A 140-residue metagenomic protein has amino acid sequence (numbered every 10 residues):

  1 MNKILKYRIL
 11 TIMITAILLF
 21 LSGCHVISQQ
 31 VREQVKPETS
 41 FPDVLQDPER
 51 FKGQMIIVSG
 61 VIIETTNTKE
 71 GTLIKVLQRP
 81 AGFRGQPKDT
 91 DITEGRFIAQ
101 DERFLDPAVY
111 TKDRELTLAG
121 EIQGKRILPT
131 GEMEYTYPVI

Functional and structural regions predicted by a protein language model:
M1-C24: Sec-dependent bacterial lipoprotein signal peptides
C24-I140: OB-fold and OB-like single-stranded nucleic-acid-recognition modules and their adjacent interaction interfaces
